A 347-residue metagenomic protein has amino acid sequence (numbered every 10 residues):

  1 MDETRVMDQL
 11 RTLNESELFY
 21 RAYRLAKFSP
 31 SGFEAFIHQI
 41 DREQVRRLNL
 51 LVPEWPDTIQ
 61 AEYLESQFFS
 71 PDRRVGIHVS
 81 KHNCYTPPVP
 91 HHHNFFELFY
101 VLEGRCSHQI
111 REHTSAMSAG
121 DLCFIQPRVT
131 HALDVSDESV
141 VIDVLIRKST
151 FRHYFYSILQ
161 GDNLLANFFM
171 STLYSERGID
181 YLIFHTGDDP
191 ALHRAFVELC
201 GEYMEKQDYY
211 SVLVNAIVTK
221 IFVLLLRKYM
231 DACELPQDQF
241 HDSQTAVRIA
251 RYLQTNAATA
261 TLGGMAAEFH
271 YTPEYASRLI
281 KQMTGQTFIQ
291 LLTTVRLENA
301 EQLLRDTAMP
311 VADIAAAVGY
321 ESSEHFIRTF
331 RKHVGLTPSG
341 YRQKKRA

Functional and structural regions predicted by a protein language model:
M1-R105: Generic protein-terminus/edge-of-domain signal
D2-R21, P53-D57, A61-F68, R73-R74 (+1 more regions): A hydrophobic/aromatic-rich effector-binding and dimerization subdomain of bacterial HTH-type transcriptional regulators
F68, R74-A166: N-terminal regulatory/effector-sensing and dimerization cores that precede helix-turn-helix DNA-binding domains
I183-T186, M204-V214, V223-R251, T255 (+4 more regions): Short, Lys/Arg-enriched, Trp-marked, Pro/Gly-tolerant hinge/linker segments that flank
T255-A257, D306: Short helix-capping/hinge SLiMs at alpha-helix to coil transitions
T259, G263-V295, M309, A315-G340 (+1 more regions): Basic/polar phosphate-binding segments, predominantly the helix-turn-helix DNA-binding elements of transcriptional
